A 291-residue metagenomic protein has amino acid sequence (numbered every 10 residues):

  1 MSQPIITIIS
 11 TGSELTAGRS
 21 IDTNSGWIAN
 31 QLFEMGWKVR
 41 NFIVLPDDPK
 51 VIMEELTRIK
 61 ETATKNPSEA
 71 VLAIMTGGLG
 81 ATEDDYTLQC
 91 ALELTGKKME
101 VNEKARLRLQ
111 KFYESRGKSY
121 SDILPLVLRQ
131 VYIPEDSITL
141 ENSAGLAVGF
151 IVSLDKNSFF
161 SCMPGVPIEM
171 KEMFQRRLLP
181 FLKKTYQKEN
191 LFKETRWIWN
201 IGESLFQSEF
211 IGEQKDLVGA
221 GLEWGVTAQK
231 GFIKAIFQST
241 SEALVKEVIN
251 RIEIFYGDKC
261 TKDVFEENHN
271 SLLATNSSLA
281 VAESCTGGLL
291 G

Functional and structural regions predicted by a protein language model:
S2-D47: Glycine-rich phosphate/diphosphate-binding loop of Rossmann-like nucleotide-binding domains
I6-I8, F160, L279: Conserved hydrophobic helix-helix packing surfaces used for dimerization/oligomerization
T11-S13, M75-E83, P164-G165, T240: Glycine-rich beta-strand-to-loop/alpha-helix junction loops that act as flexible
V51, T57, T64-E69, T82-T185: Proline/glycine-rich low-complexity loops and linkers
L154-I254: An accessory alpha-helical subdomain
E242-G291: Short alpha-helical segments enriched in small residues
